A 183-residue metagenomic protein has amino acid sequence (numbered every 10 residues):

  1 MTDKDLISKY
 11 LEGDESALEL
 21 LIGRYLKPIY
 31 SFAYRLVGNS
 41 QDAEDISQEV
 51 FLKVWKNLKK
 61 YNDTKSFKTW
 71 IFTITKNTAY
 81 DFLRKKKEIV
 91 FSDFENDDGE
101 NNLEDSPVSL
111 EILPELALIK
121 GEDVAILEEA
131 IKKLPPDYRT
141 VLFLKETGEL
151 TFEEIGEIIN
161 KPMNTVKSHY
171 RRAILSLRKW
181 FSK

Functional and structural regions predicted by a protein language model:
M1-P28, E115-L116, K132, I158 (+2 more regions): N-terminal module of bacterial RNA polymerase sigma factors
L11-E12, F51-S66: Sigma70-family region 2
L11-L20, S31-E49, M163: Short, charged helix-capping/linker segments at alpha-helix termini
R24-K27, R35-L36, F143-L150: Short helix-capping/turn signature of helix-turn-helix
A33, R84-K87, L134, R139 (+1 more regions): Short, Lys/Arg-enriched C-terminal cap helix and immediately downstream tail that follows
K59-D63, T73-F94: Arg/Lys-rich amphipathic alpha helix in sigma70-family domain 2
I89-K120: Internal acidic/polar
A125-T165: Helix-turn-helix DNA-binding module
